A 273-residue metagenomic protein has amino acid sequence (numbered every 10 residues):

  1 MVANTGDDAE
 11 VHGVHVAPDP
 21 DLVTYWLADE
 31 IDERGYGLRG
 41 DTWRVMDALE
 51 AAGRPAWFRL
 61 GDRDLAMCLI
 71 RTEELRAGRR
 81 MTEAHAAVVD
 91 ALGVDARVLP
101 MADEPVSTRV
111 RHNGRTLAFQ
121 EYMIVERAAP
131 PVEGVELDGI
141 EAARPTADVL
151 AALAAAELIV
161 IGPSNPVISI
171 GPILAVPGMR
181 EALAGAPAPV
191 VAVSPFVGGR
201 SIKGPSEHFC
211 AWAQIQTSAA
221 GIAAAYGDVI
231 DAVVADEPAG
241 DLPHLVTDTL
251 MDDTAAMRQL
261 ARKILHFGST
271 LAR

Functional and structural regions predicted by a protein language model:
V2, S164-I168, F196-G198, A239: Short glycine-rich anion-binding loops that position phosphate/pyrophosphate groups of nucleotides and phosphorylated
N4-L137: Electropositive, gly/pro-rich neighborhoods at or near active sites that engage anionic ligands
E133-L153: Active-site glycine-rich loop that binds ribose-phosphate moieties when present
A156: An anion/phosphate-binding loop that grips the pyrophosphate of nucleotide cofactors and donors
V160-G162, V191, V234: Structural motif
P172-E181: Charged helix-capping and loop-helix junction motifs
G185-V190: A short helix->loop->beta-strand "cap" motif at the edges of active sites that frequently abuts
S201-R273: C-terminal functional extensions of proteins
